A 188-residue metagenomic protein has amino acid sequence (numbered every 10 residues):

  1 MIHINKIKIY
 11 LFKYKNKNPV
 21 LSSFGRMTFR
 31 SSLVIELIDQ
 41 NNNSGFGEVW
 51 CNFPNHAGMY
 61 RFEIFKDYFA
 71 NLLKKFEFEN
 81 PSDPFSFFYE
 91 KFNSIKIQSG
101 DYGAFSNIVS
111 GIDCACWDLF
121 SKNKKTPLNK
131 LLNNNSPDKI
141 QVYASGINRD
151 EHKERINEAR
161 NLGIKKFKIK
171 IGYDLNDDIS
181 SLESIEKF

Functional and structural regions predicted by a protein language model:
M1-A57: Structured beta-strand/loop patches that form or line metal/cofactor-binding pockets in enzymes
M1-Y10, K122, T126-I140: N-terminal amphipathic alpha-helix/helix-capping segment at the start of soluble metabolic enzymes
K13, S94-Q98, N133-P137: A short alpha-helix capping/helix-coil boundary motif
V34, D118, I156: Short glycine-/small-residue-rich flexible loop motifs, especially phosphate/cofactor-binding loops
I38-N123: Metal- or metallocofactor-binding catalytic centers and their adjacent structured scaffolds across diverse enzyme
F65, P84, F88, I108 (+6 more regions): General structural feature for long, well-ordered alpha-helical segments within catalytic domains of soluble enzymes
K130-F188: Metal-dependent enolase-superfamily TIM-barrel catalytic cores that perform enediolate-based chemistry
